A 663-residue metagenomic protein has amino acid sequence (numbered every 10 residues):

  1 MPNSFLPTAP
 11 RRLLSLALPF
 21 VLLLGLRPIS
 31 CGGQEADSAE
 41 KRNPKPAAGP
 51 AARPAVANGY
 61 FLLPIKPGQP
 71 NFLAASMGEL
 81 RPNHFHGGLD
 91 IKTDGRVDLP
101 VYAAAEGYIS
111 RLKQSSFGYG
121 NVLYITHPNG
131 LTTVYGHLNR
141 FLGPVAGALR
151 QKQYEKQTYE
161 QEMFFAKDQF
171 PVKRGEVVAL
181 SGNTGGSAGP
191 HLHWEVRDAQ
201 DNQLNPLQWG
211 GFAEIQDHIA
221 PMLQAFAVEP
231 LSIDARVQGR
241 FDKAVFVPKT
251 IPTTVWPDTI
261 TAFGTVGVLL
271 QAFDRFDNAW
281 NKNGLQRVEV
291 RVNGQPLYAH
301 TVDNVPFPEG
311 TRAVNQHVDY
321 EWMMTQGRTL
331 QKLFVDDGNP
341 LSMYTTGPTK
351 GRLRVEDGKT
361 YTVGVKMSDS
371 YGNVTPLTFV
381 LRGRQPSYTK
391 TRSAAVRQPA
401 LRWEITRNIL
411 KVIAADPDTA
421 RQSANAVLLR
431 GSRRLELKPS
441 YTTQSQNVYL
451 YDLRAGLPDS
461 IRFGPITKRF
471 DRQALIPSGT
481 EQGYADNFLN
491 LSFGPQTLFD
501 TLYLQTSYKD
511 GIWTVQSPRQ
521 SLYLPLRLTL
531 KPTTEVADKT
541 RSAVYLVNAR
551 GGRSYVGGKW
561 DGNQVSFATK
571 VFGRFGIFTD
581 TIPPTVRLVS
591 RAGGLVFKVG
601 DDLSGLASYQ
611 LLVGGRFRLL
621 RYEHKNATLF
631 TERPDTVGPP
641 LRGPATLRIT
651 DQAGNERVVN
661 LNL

Functional and structural regions predicted by a protein language model:
A17-R27: Bacterial N-terminal signal peptides
Q34-T132, F141-P144, T158-D168, K173-R174 (+4 more regions): Surface-exposed, glycine-biased beta-strand/turn segments
K173, Q216, L231-D234, G239-S387 (+2 more regions): Long, low-complexity serine/threonine/glycine- and acidic-rich segments characteristic of extracellular
A220-A225, Y388-R397, I582-L588: Proline-enriched interdomain boundary motifs that mark the N-terminal boundary and often initiate the first structured
L269-F273, L410-P417, T529-T533, G594-D602: Short edge beta-strand/loop segments characteristic of extracellular beta-sandwich folds
N373-K390, P465-N487, V659-L663: Short beta-strand elements
L453-G464, Q564-P583: C-terminal beta-strand-rich structural cap/linker in extracellular carbohydrate-active enzymes
I476-S478, L498-Y545: Proteolytic processing hotspots in large secreted/extracellular or virion-associated proteins and select intracellular
